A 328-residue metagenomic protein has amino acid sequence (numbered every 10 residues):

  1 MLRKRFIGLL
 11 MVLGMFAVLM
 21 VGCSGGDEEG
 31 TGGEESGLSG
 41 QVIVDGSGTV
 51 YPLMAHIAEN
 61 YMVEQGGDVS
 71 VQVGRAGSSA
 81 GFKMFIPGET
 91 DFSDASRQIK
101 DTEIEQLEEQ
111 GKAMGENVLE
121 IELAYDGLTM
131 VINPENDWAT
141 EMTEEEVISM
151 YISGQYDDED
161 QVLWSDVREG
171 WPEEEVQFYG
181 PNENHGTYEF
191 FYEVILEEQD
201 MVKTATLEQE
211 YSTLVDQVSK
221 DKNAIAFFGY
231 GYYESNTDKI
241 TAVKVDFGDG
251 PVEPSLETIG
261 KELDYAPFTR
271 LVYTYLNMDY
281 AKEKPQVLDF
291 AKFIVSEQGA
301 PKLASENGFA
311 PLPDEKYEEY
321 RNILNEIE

Functional and structural regions predicted by a protein language model:
M1-L10: Bacterial N-terminal signal peptides that target proteins for export
V18-G22: C-terminal motif of bacterial Sec signal peptides marking the signal peptidase cleavage site
C23-E328: Flexible loop/hinge segments at secondary-structure junctions
